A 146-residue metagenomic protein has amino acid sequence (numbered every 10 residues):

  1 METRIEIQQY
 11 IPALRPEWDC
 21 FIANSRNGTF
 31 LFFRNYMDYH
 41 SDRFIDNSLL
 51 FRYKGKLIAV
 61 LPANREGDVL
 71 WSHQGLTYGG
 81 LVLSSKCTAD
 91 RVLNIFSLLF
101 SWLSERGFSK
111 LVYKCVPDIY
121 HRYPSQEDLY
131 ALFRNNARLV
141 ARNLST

Functional and structural regions predicted by a protein language model:
M1-F32: Short amphipathic alpha-helix that is part of the acyltransferase structural core
E2-I5, F44-D46, I58, L76 (+2 more regions): Sequence-level motif detector for i,i+2 pairs with an aromatic at +2
E6, E17, N35, L98 (+1 more regions): Exposed alpha-helical structural elements
A13-L14, G67, C87, I119: Residues that cap or initiate secondary-structure elements
C20, M37-E105: Conserved donor-binding loop and adjoining core beta-sheet/short helix segment in diverse acyl/aminoacyl transferases
N27-G28, F33, H73, Y78-G79 (+1 more regions): Generic secondary-structure boundary/loop-capping signal
R91-T146: Acyl-donor-binding surface of acyltransferase catalytic domains
